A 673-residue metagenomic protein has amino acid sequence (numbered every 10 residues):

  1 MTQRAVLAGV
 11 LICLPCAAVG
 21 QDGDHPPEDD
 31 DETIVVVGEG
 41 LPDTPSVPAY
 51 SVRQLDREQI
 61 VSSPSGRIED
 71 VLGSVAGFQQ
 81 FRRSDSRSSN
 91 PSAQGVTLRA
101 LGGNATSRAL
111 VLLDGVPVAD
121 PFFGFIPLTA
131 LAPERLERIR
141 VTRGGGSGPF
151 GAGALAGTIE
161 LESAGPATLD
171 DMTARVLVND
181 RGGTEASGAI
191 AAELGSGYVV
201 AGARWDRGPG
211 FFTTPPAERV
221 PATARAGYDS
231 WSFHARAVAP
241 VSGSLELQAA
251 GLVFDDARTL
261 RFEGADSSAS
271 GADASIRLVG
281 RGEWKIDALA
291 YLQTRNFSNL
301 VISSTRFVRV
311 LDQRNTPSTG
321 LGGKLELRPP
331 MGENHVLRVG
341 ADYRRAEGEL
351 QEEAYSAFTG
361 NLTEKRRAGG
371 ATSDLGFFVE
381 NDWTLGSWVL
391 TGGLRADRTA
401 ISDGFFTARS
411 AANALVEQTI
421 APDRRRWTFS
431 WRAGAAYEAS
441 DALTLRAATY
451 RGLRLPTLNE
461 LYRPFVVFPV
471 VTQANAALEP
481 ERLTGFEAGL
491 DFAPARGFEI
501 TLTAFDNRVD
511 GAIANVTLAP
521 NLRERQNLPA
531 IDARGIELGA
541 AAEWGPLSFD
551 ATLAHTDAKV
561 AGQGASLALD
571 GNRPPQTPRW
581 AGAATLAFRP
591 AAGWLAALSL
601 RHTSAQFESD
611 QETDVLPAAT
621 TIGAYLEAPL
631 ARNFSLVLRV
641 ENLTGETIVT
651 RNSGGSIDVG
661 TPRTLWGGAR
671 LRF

Functional and structural regions predicted by a protein language model:
V10, A191, A239-P240, A436 (+3 more regions): Conserved C-terminal beta-signal and adjacent last beta-strands/turns of outer-membrane beta-barrel proteins
E69, G73-V116: Extracytoplasmic beta-strand/coil segments of soluble accessory domains associated with Gram-negative outer-membrane
V116-R143: Short acidic/polar hinge/loop motifs at secondary-structure boundaries that mediate gating or recognition
S147-G148, E160, A167-L169, T173-L177 (+1 more regions): Periplasmic-side early beta-strands and strand-to-turn transitions of outer-membrane beta-barrels
G264-G282, R314-G320, R366-D374, T419-G434 (+7 more regions): Outer-membrane beta-barrel signature, preferentially recognizing the C-terminal barrel domain of Gram-negative
T294-S298, E347-F358, A400-L415, D423 (+6 more regions): Surface-exposed extracellular loop regions of Gram-negative outer-membrane beta-barrel proteins, predominantly
V336-S440, L455: Signature of Gram-negative outer-membrane beta-barrel scaffolds
T384-L390, R398-T399, F498-D510, Q526-D610 (+1 more regions): Gram-negative outer-membrane beta-barrel transporters
